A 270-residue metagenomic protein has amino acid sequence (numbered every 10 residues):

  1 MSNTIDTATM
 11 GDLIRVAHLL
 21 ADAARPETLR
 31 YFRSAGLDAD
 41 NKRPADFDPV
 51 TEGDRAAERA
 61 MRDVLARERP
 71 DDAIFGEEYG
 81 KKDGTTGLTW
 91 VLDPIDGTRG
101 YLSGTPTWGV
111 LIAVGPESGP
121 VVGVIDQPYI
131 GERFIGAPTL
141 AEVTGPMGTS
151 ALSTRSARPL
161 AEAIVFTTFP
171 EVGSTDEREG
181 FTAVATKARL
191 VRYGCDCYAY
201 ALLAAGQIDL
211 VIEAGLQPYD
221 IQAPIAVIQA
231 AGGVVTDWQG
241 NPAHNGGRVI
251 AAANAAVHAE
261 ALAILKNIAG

Functional and structural regions predicted by a protein language model:
M1-I95, A256, A263, G270: N-terminal subdomain of lithium-sensitive/metallo-dependent phosphomonoesterases centered on the IMPase/IPPase/PAP
A17, A21-A24, G123, P224 (+1 more regions): Small-residue (primarily alanine) positions within well-ordered alpha-helices, especially packing/interaction faces
T28, D54, L65, T98 (+6 more regions): Residue-level signal for inorganic ion chemistry
N41, A66, K81-D83, I125-D126 (+4 more regions): Short secondary-structure boundary/capping segments
R55, R59, E78, P94-G97 (+5 more regions): Generic detector of well-ordered alpha-helical packing
G84-E142, A163: DPxDG-like acidic metal-binding loop motif
G115-G119, Y129, P138-L140, P146-M147 (+3 more regions): Short loop segments at secondary-structure junctions
S153-G270: An extended, acidic
